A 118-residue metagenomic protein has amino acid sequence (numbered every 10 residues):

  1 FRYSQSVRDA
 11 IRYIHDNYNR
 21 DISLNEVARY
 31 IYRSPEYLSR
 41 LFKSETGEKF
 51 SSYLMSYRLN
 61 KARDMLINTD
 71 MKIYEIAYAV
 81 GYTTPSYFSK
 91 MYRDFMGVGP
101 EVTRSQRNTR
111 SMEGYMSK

Functional and structural regions predicted by a protein language model:
F1-Y3: Hydrophobic, helix-rich cores of sensory/ligand-binding and other regulatory modules that couple small-molecule
I11-R12, S44-T83, S105-K118: Terminal helix-turn-helix DNA-binding modules in bacterial transcription factors
Y13, D21-Y57, A77-G99: Basic/polar phosphate-binding segments, predominantly the helix-turn-helix DNA-binding elements of transcriptional
